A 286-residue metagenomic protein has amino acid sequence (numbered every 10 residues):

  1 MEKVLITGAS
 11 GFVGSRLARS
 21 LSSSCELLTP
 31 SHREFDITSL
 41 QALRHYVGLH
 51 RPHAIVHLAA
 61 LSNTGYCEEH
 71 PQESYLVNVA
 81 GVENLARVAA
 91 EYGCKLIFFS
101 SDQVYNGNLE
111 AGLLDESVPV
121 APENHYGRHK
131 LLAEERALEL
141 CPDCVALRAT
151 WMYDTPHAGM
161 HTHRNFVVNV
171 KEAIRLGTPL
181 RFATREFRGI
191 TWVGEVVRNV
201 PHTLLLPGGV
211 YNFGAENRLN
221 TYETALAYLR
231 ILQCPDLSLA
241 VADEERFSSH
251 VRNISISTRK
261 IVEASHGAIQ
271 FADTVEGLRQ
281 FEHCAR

Functional and structural regions predicted by a protein language model:
E2-L21: N-terminal Rossmann NAD(P)H-binding glycine-rich loop of SDR-like oxidoreductase domains
T7, P30, I55-A59, L96-D102 (+1 more regions): SDR active-site strand-loop-helix element
S24-H45: Adenosine-cofactor binding site in Rossmann-like domains, unifying the SAM/SAH pocket of S-adenosylmethionine-dependent
L40-V77, V88-A90: NAD(P)H-binding glycine-rich loop region in Rossmannoid oxidoreductase-like domains and their noncatalytic homologs
L76, G81-N84, V104-L147, Y153 (+1 more regions): Catalytic helix-loop patch of NAD(P)-dependent Rossmann-fold dehydrogenases
L138-R188, E195: NAD(P)-dependent short-chain dehydrogenase/reductase
N199-R246, R286: Mid/C-terminal beta-alpha module of Rossmann-like enzyme folds, strongest in SDR-family dehydrogenases/epimerases
N220-L226, A240-R286: Conserved C-terminal active-site "lid" loop/helix of NAD(P)H-dependent oxidoreductases that clamps the redox cofactor
